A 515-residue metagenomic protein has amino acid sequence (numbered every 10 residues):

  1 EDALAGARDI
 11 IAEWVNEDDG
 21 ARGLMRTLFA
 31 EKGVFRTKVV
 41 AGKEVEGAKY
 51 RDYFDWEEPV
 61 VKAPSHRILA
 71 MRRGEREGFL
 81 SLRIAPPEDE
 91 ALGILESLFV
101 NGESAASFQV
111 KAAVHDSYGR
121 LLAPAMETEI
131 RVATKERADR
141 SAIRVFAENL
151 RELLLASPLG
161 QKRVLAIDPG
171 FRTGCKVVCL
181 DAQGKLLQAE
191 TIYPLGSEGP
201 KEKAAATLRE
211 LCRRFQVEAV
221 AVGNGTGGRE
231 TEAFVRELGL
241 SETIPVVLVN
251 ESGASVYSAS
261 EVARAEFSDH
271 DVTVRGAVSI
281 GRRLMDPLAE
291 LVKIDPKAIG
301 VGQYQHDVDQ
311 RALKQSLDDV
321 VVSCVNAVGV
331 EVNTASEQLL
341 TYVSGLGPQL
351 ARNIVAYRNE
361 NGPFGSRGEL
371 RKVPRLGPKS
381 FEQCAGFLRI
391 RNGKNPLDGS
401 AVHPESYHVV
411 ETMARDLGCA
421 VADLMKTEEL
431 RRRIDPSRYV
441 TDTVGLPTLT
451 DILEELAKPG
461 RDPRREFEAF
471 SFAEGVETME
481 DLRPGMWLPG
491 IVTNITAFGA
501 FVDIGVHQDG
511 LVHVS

Functional and structural regions predicted by a protein language model:
E1, A327-E466, A473, F501-H507: Accessory alpha-helical DNA-binding modules that contact the DNA backbone or grooves
E1-A166, R172-D269, A277: Duplex nucleic acid-engaging cores and interfaces of nucleic-acid transaction enzymes
L28-G33, I167-F171, G225-E230, V249-V256 (+4 more regions): A glycine-rich phosphate-binding loop feature that marks nucleotide/adenosyl-phosphate handling sites
G74-P87, L98-L122, R282-L313, D416-R464: Structured, non-catalytic alpha/beta "coupling" segments that mediate domain-domain communication and provide generic
L150-L155, R464-M486: Short boundary/loop segments of OB/S1/cold-shock single-stranded nucleic-acid-binding domains
V247, G253, S258-V328, N333: Long, charge-rich intrinsically disordered scaffolds of nucleic-acid metabolism proteins
V492-I495: Conserved hydrophobic positions within beta-strands
V506-S515: Beta-strand/loop nucleic-acid-binding surfaces
